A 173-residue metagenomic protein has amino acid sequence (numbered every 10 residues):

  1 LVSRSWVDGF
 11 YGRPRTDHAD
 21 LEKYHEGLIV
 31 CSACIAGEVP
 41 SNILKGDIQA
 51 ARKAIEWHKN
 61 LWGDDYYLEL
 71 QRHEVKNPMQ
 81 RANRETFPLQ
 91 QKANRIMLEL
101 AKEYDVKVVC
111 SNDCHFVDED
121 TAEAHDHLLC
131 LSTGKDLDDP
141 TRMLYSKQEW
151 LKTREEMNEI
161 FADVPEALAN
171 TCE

Functional and structural regions predicted by a protein language model:
L1-E173: Phosphodiester-processing cores and adjacent nucleic acid-binding clamps
